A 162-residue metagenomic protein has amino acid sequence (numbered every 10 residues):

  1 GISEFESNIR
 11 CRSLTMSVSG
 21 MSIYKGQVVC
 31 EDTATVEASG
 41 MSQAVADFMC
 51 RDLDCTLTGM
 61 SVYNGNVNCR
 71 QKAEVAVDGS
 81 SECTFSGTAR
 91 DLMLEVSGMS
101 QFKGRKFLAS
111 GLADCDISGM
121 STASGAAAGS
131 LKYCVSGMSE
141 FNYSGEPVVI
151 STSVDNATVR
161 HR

Functional and structural regions predicted by a protein language model:
G1-R162: Extended, compositionally simple hydrophobic/Ser/Thr-rich segments that build repetitive fibrous architectures
